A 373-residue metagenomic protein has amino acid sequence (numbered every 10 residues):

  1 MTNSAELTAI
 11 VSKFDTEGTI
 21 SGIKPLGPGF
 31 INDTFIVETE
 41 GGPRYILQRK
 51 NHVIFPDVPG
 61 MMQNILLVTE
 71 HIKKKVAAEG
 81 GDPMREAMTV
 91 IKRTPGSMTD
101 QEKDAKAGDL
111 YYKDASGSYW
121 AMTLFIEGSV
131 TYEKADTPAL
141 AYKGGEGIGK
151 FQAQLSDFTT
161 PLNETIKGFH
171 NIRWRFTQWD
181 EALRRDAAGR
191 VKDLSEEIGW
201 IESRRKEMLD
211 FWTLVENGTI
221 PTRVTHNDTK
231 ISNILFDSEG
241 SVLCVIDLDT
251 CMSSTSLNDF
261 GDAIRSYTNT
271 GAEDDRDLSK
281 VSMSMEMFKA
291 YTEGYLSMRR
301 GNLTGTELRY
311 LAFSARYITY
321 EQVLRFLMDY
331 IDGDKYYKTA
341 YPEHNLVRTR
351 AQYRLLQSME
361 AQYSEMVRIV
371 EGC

Functional and structural regions predicted by a protein language model:
M1-K24: Juxta-kinase regulatory segment immediately upstream of eukaryotic protein kinase catalytic domains
A9-I10, H71, K150, W200-E207 (+3 more regions): Amphipathic alpha-helical segments that form well-ordered structural scaffolds and often line/cohere around active
I23-L26, F30-E181, S256, A272-L278 (+4 more regions): Conserved ATP-binding subdomain of kinase catalytic cores across diverse folds
K24-P28, Q48-P59, I126-E146, D157-H226 (+6 more regions): ATP-dependent phospho-/nucleotidyl transfer catalytic cores
S232-A272: Catalytic activation segment of kinase domains across protein kinase-like and atypical kinase folds
L257-G301, Y317-Y336: Active-site activation/catalytic loop segments of kinase-like enzymes and analogous catalytic loops in related
L303-A315: All-alpha amphipathic helical-bundle segments outside canonical DNA-binding/catalytic cores that form hydrophobic
M359-Q362: Long, compositionally biased intrinsically disordered regions
